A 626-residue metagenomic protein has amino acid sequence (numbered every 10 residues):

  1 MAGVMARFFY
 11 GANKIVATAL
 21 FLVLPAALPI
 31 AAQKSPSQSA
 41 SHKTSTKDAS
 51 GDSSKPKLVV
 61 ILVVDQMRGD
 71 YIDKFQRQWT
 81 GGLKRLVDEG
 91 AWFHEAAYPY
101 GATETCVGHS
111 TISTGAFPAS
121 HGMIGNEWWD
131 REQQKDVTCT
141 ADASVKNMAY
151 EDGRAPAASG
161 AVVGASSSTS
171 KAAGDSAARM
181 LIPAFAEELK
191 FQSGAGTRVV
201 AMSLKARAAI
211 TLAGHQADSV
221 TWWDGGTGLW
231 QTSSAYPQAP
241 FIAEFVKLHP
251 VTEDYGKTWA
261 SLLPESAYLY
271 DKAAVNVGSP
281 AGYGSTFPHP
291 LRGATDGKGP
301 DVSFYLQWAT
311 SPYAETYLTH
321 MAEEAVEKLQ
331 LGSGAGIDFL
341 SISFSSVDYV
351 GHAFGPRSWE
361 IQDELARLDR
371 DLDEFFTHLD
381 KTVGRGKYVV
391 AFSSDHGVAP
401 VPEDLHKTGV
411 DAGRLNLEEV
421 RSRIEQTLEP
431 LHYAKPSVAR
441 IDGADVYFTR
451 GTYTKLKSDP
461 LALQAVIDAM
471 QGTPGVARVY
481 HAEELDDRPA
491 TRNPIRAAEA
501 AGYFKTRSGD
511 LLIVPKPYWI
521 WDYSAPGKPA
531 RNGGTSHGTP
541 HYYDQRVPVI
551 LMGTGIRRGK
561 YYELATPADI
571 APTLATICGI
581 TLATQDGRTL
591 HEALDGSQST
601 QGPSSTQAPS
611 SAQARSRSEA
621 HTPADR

Functional and structural regions predicted by a protein language model:
K34-W92: Active-site-proximal N-terminal segment of extracellular/periplasmic enzymes that hydrolyze or transfer
G69, K84-R85, I182-F191, G443-Y480 (+4 more regions): Non-catalytic, well-ordered alpha-helical segments in soluble enzyme domains
D73-S120, R198-M202: Short, structured active-site-proximal loop/turn typified by the sulfatase FGly-forming signature C/S-X-P-X-R
Q78, E95, E104, N126-G174 (+9 more regions): Secreted, luminal/periplasmic, and some membrane-associated catalytic domains that remodel anionic oxygen-ester
P156-K171, T211, T252-E327, L331-G332: Long, low-complexity, polar/charged, intrinsically disordered or flexibly structured peripheral segments
F191-Q192, G196-S203, A209-L212, E315-Y349 (+1 more regions): Active-site regions of oxyanion-processing enzymes, predominantly non-cytosolic
I210-S219, L291-L306, T310, Q330-L368 (+2 more regions): Active-site His/acidic residue clusters
Q601, T606-R615: Short Gly/Ser/Thr- and charged-rich N-terminal loops/segments that act as flexible capping/hinge elements
